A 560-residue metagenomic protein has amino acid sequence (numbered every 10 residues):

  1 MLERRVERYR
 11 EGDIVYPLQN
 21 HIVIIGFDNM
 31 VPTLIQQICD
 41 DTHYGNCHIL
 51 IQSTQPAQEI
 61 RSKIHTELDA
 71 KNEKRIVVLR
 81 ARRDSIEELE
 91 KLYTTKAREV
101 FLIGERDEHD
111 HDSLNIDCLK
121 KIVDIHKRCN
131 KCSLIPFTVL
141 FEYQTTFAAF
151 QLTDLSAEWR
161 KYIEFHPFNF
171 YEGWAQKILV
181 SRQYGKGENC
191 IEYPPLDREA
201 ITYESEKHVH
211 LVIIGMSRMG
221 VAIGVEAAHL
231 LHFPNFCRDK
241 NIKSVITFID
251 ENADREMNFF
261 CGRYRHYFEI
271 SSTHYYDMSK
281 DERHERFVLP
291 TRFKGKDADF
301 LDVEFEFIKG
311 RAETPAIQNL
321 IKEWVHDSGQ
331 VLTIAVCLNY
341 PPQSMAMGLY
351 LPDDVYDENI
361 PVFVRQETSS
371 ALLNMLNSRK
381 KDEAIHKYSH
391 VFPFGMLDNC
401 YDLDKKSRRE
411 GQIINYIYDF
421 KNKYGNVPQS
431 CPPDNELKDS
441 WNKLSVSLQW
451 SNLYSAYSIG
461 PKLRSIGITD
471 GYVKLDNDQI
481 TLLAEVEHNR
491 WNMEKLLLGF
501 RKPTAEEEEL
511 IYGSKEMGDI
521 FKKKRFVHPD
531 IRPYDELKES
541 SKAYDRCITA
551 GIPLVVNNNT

Functional and structural regions predicted by a protein language model:
M1-R10, G395, C547-T560: Proteins with a high burden of low-complexity, intrinsically disordered sequence enriched in S/T/G/P/A and R, requiring
L2-E485, N489, M493-E494, P533 (+1 more regions): Cytosolic regulatory regions of ion transport systems
D277-T291, Q429, K502-R532: Surface-exposed intrinsically disordered loops and tails
S455-R464, E506-E509, I548-N559: Short, charge- and proline-biased low-complexity linear segments that act as flexible interaction/docking motifs
K522-N559: Amphipathic alpha-helical binding modules
